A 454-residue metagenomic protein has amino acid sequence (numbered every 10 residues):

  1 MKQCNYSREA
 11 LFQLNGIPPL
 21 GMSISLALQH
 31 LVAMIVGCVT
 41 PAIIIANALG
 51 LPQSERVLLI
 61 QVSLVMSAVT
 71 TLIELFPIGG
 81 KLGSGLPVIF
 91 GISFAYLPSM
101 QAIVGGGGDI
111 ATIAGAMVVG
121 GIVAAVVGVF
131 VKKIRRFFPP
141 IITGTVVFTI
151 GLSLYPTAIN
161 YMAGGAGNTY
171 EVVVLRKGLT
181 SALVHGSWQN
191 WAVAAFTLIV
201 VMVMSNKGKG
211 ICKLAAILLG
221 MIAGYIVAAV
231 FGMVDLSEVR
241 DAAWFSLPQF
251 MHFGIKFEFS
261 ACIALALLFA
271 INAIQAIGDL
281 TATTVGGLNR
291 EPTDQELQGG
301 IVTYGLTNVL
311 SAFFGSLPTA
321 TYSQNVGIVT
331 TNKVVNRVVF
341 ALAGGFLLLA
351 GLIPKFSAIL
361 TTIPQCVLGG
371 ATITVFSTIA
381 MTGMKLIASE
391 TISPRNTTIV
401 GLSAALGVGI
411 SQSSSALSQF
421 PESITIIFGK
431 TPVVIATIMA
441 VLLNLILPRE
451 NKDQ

Functional and structural regions predicted by a protein language model:
M1-L26, N168-A182, L236-Q249, V285 (+3 more regions): Intrinsically disordered, low-complexity non-transmembrane regions of multi-pass membrane transporters
M1-P87, P98-I103: N-terminal signal-anchor module of multipass membrane proteins
K2-S7, C38-A42, A46, F196-K207 (+6 more regions): Juxtamembrane interface elements at the cytosolic ends of transmembrane helices in multi-pass membrane proteins
L20, A46-G83, A266-R337: Membrane-embedded helical hairpins/re-entrant loop segments and their flanking transmembrane helices within multi-pass
G21-A33, V184-L198, A216, F231 (+2 more regions): Hydrophobic, membrane-embedded alpha-helices of multi-pass small-molecule transporters
L58, K81-F94, R136-T143, C212-L218 (+3 more regions): Short, non-helical or kinked segments that cap or interrupt transmembrane helices
Q101, S205, N325-F340, G345-G351: Interfacial segments of multi-pass membrane proteins
I103-D235, G344, L348-Q454: Membrane-embedded alpha-helical modules
